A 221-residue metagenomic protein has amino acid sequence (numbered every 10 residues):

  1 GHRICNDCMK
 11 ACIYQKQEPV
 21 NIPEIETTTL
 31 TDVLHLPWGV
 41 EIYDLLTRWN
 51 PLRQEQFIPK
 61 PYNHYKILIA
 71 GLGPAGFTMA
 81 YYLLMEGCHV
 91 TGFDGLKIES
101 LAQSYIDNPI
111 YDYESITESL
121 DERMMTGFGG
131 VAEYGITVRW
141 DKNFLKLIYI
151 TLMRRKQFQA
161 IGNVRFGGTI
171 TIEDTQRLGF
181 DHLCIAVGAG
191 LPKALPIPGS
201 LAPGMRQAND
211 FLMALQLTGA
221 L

Functional and structural regions predicted by a protein language model:
G1-L30, T91, G95: Iron-sulfur cluster-binding cysteine motifs and their immediate structural context in ferredoxin-like electron-transfer
G1-N6, L52-A70, V164-R165: Ferredoxin-like iron-sulfur electron-transfer modules
K16-P23, I69-G168, E173, K193-G199: Beta1-alpha1 glycine-rich phosphate/pyrophosphate-binding loop at the start of Rossmann-like nucleotide-binding domains
V33-K60, G168, P192-L221: Glycine-rich dinucleotide-binding loop and its adjacent helix/turn
L46-Y65, E99-S115: Accessory recognition modules or surfaces
R53, N163-L183, G219-A220: Conserved beta-strand-loop-beta-strand element in the redox core of flavoprotein oxidoreductases
F57-Y65, Y81-E86, M205: Hydrophobic, well-ordered beta-alpha structural blocks that scaffold small-molecule cofactor pockets
L68-A70, G179-G188: Short hydrophobic core segments
